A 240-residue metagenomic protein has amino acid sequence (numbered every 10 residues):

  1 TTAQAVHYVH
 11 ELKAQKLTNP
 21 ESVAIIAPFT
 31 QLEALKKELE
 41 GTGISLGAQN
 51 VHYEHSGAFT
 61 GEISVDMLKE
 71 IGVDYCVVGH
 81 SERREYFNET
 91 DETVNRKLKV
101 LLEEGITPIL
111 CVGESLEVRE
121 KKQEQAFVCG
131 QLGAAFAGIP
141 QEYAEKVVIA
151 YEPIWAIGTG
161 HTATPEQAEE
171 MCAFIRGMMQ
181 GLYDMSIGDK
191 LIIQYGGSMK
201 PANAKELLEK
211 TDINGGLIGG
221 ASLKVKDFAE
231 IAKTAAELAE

Functional and structural regions predicted by a protein language model:
T1-I63, E145, A150: Conserved N-terminal beta1-alpha1 strand-loop-helix module at the mouth
S22-A24, G43-G47, Y75, T107-C111 (+3 more regions): Structural preference for beta-strand elements that scaffold enzyme active sites
P28, L68, G79-H80, E152 (+2 more regions): Conserved, mostly hydrophobic/aromatic
E40-V100: Glycine/small-residue-rich loop that forms an oxyanion/phosphate-binding "nest" at active or ligand-binding sites
V77-Y86, W155, G160, D212-I231: Glycine-rich phosphate-binding active-site loops on the catalytic face of alpha/beta enzymes
K97, L101, S222-E240: C-terminal helical cap(s) of enzyme catalytic domains, especially alpha/beta-barrels
E103-G188: Active-site rim beta-loop-alpha module in soluble metabolic enzymes
M199-D212: Catalytic cores of alpha/beta
